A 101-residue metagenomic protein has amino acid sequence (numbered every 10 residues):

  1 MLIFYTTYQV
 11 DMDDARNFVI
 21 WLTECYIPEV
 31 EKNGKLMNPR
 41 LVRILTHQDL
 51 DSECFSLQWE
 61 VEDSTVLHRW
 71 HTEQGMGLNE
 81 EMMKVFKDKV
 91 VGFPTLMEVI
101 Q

Functional and structural regions predicted by a protein language model:
M1, L50-S52, K87: Short coil/turn motifs at beta-sheet boundaries
L2-Y8: Active-site-flanking beta-strand signature of metal-NTP-handling nucleotidyl enzymes and homologous cyclase-like
Y5, S56-Q58: Conserved hydrophobic/aromatic beta-strand scaffold that supports enzyme active sites
D14-L41, G77-E81: Short amphipathic alpha-helical segments
I27-S56, M97: Short, glycine- and small/hydrophobic-rich beta-strand elements in well-ordered beta-sheets
N33-M37, E60-L96: An amphipathic, aromatic/His-enriched active-site/gating alpha helix that lines ligand/cofactor pockets
V99-Q101: Catalytic "initiation/cleavage/transfer" segments centered on a nucleophilic residue and adjacent nucleic-acid-engaging
